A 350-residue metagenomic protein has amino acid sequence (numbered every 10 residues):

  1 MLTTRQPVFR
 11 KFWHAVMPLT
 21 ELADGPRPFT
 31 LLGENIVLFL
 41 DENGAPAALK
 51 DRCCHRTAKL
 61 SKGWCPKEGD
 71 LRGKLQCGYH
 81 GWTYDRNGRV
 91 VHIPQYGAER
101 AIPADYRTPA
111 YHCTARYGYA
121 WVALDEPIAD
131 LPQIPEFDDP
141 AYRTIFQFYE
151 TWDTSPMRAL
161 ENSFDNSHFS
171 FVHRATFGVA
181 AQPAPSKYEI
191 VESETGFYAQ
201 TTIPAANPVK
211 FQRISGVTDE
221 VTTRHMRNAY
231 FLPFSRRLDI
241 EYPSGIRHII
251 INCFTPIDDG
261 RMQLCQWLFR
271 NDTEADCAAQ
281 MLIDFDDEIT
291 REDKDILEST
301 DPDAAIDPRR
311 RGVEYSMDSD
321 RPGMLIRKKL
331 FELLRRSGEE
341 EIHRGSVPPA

Functional and structural regions predicted by a protein language model:
M1-R10: A boundary/linker detector
L2, M17-T144, A350: Rieske [2Fe-2S] iron-sulfur-binding domain
F9-L19, R89-G97, H168-V172, P233-R237: Short Pro/Gly-enriched beta-strand edge/turn motifs at strand-loop
R10-K11, D24, T108, Y117 (+3 more regions): Sequence-level motif detector for i,i+2 pairs with an aromatic at +2
W13, D24-P28, N35-I36, A110 (+4 more regions): Short, acidic/polar N-cap/turn motifs at the starts of alpha helices
A45, T57, I128-A350: C-terminal catalytic domain of Rieske-type non-heme iron oxygenases
